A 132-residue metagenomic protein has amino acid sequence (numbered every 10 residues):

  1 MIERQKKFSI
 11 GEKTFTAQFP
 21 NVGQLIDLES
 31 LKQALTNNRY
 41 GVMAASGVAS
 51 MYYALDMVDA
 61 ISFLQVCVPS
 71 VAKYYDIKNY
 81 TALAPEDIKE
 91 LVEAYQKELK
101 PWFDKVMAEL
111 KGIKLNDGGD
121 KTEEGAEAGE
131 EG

Functional and structural regions predicted by a protein language model:
I2-E3, V22-G132: Short, surface-exposed, charged amphipathic helix/loop patches that serve as local interaction elements
R4-E12: Short acidic-hydrophobic surface loop/beta-edge motif
F15-A17: Short, isolated positions in well-ordered beta-strands
